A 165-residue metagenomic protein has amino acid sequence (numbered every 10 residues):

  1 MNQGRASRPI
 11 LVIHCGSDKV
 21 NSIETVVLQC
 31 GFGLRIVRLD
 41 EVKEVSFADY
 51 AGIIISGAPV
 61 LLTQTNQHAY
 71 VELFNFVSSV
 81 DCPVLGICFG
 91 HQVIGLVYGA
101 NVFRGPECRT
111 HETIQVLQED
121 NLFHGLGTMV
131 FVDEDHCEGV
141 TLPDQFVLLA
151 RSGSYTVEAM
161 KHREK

Functional and structural regions predicted by a protein language model:
M1-A6: Short boundary motifs at domain starts and secondary-structure transition points
S7-F32: Short, charged N-terminal beta->alpha structural module
I13-C15, L39, F89: Cofactor-binding loop segments of dinucleotide-utilizing enzymes, especially the Rossmann-like FAD- and NAD(P)+-binding
C15, I55-P59, C137: Glycine-rich His-Gly loop
D18, V42, Q92: Conserved Rossmann-like nucleotide-cofactor binding loop
E24-G86: Flexible gly/pro-rich beta->alpha loop and the following alpha-helix that scaffold active-site loops
G86, G90, G95: Gly/Ala-rich beta-loop-alpha elbow adjacent to hydrolase catalytic centers
L96-K165: Pocket-forming structural segment of enzyme catalytic cores
